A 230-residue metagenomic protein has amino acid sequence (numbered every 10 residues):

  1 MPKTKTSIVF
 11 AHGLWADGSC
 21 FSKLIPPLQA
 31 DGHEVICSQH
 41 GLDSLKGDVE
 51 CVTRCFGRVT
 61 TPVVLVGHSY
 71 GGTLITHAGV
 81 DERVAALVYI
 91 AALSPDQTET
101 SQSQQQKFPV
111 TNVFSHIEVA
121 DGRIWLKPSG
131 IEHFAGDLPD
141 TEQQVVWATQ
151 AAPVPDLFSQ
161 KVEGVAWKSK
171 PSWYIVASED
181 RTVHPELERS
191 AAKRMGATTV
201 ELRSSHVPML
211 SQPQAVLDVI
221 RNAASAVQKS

Functional and structural regions predicted by a protein language model:
K3-K46, V64, H77: Conserved HGGG/HGGXW glycine-rich cap/lid loop of the alpha/beta-hydrolase fold
G41-L42, R203-V207: Histidine-bearing beta->alpha loop at or near hydrolase active sites
K46-V63: Conserved acidic catalytic loop of the alpha/beta-hydrolase fold
V66-G71, I75: Gly/Ala-rich beta-loop-alpha elbow adjacent to hydrolase catalytic centers
V80-I131, V154-F158, A191: Flexible "cap/lid" loop of the alpha/beta hydrolase fold
A148-A166: Active-site nucleophile elbow and catalytic-triad environment of alpha/beta-hydrolase enzymes
Y174-V176: Short beta-strand/loop motif that positions the catalytic acidic residue of the alpha/beta-hydrolase fold
S178-R203, L210, N222-A223: Conserved loop-alpha-helix segment in the C-terminal half of the alpha/beta-hydrolase fold that carries the catalytic
